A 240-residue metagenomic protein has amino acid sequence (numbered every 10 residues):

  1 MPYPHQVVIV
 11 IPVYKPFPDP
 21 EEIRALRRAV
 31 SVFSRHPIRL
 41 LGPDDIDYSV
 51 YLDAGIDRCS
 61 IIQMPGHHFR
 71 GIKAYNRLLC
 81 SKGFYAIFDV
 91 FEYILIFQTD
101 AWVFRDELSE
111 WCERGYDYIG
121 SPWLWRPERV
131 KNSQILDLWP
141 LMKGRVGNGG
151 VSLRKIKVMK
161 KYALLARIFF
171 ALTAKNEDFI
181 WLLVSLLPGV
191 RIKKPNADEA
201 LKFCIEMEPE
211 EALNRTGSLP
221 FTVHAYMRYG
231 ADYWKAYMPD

Functional and structural regions predicted by a protein language model:
M1-R27: N-proximal low-complexity "stem/linker" segments adjacent to membrane-targeting elements
F17-P20, D45-Y51, L108: Short, charged/polar "capping" segments at the starts of alpha-helices and the immediately preceding loops
A25-H36: Short, acidic, metal-binding catalytic loop of nucleotide-sugar glycosyltransferases
I38, T99-D100, K155: Generic structural signal for small/hydrophobic residues in well-ordered secondary structure, especially within
L41-E92: Active-site-proximal specificity loops/subdomain of glycosyltransferases
F91-V103: Short beta-strand-to-loop acidic/aromatic patch adjacent to the donor-nucleotide binding site
W102-D137: Conserved donor-nucleotide/metal-binding helix-loop-beta segment in metal-dependent transferases, i.e., the alpha-helix
G144-D240: Catalytic core and acceptor-binding pocket of nucleotide-sugar-dependent glycosyltransferases
